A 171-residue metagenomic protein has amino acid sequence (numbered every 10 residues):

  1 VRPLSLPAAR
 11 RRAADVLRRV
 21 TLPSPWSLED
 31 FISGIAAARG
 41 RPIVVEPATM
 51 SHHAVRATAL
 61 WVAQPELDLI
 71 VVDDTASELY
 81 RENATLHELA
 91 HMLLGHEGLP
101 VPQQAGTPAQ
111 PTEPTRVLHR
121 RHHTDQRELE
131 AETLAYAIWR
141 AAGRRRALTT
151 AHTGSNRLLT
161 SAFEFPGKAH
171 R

Functional and structural regions predicted by a protein language model:
V1-A37, L99-R171: Metalloprotease/metallohydrolase-associated module, dominated by Zn2+-dependent proteases
R41-E82, L89-G95: Active-site scaffold of zinc-dependent metalloenzymes
L79-T85, Q104-A109: Low-complexity, flexible helical/coil segments
T85-L86, L99: Short, glycine/charged-enriched secondary-structure capping and boundary segments
